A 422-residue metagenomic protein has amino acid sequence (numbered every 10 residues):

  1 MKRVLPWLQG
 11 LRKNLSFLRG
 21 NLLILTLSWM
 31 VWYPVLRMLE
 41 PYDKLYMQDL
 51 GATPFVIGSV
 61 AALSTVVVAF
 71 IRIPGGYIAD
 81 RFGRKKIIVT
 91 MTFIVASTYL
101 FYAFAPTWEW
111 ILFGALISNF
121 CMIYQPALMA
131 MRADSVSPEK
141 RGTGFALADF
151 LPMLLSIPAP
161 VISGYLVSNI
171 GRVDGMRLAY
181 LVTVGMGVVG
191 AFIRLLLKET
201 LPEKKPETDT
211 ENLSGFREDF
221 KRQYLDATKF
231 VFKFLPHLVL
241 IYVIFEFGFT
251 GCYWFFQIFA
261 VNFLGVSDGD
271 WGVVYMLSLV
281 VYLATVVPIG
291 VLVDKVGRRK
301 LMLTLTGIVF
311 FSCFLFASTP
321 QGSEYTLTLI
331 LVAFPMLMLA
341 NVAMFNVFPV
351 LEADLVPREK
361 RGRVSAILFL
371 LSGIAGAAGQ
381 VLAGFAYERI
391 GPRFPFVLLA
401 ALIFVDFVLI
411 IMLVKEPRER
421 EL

Functional and structural regions predicted by a protein language model:
M1-R19, T200-L240: Juxtamembrane intracellular "pre-TM" segments in multi-pass secondary transporters
W7-A69, F234-Y275: Helix-loop boundary and gating motifs at the non-cytosolic
M30, T98, E109-I123, V243 (+1 more regions): Hydrophobic core of transmembrane alpha-helices in multi-pass small-molecule transporters, especially MFS/SLC-type
I71-G83, V167, T285-R298, Y387: Helix-to-loop junctions at the C-terminal end of transmembrane segments in multipass secondary transporters
R81-T92, V173-D174, K295-G307: Cytoplasmic membrane-interface "Motif A"-like loop-to-helix N-cap segments of 12-TM Major Facilitator Superfamily
F93-P106, G307-E324: C-terminal ends and interior cores of transmembrane alpha-helices in multi-pass membrane transporters/permeases
L116-P152: Cytoplasmic helix-loop-helix junction between adjacent transmembrane helices in 12-TM secondary transporters
V184-E207, D406-V414: C-terminal membrane-cytosol helix-exit motif in multi-pass small-molecule transporters
